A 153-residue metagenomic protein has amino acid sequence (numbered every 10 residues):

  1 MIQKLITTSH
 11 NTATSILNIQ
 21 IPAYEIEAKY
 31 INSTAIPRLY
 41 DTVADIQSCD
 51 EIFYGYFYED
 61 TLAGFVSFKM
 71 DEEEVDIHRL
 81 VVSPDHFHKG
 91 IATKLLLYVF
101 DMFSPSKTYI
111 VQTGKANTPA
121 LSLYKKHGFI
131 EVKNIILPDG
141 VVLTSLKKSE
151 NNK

Functional and structural regions predicted by a protein language model:
M1-N18: A short beta-loop-alpha structural element at the N-terminal edge of CoA-dependent acyl/N-acetyltransferase catalytic
N18-A44: Conserved GNAT-fold acetyl-CoA-binding loop/helix
V43-G55, D76: A short helix-loop-beta-strand connector motif used in the catalytic cores of GNAT acetyltransferases and, in some
G55, T61-K69, D76-V81: Conserved beta-strand in the GNAT
H78-F87, T113-G114: A short, internal acetyl-CoA/4′-phosphopantetheine-binding micro-motif in the GNAT/acyltransferase core
V82, H88-D101, S122-K126: Conserved acetyl-CoA-binding loop-helix of GNAT-fold acetyltransferases
T93, A116-K133, V141-V142: Conserved active-site alpha-helix within GNAT-family acetyltransferase domains
M102-K115: Conserved GNAT acetyl-CoA-binding A-motif
